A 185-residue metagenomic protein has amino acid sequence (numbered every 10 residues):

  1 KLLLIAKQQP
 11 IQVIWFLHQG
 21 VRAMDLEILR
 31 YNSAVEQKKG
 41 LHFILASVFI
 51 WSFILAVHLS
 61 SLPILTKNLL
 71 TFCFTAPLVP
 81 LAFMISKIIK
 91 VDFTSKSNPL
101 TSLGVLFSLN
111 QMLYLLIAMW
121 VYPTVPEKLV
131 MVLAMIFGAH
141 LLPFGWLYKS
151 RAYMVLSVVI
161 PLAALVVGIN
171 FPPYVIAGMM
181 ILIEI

Functional and structural regions predicted by a protein language model:
G20-S33: Short, Lys/Arg-rich, polar N-terminal cytosolic tail immediately upstream of the first transmembrane signal-anchor
Y31-I44: N-terminal membrane topogenic signal
A46-L103: Selected alpha-helical membrane-embedding segments in polytopic membrane proteins
S47-W51, F107-L116, S157-P161: Core segments of transmembrane alpha-helices that mediate helix-helix packing or line hydrophobic substrate/ligand
T75-A82, M135-F144, L182-I185: Alpha-helical transmembrane segments and their membrane-interface exit regions
K87-K96, Y148-V159, G178-M180: A cytosolic-side transmembrane-helix exit/cap motif
L115-P161: Membrane-proximal helix-loop-helix units in multi-pass membrane proteins
Y153-I185: Terminal transmembrane helical module of multi-pass membrane proteins
